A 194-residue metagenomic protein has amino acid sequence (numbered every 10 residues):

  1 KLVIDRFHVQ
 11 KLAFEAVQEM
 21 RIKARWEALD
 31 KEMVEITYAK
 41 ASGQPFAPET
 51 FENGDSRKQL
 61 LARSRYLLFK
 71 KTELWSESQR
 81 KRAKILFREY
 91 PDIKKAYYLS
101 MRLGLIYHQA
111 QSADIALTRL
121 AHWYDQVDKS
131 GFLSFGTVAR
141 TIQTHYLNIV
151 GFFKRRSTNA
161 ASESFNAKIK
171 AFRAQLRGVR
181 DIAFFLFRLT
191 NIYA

Functional and structural regions predicted by a protein language model:
K1, K11, D30-A194: Acidic/histidine-rich catalytic cores and adjacent linkers of DNA breakage/strand-transfer/modification proteins
R6-D30: Short alpha-helix plus adjacent loop in nuclease-associated cores
